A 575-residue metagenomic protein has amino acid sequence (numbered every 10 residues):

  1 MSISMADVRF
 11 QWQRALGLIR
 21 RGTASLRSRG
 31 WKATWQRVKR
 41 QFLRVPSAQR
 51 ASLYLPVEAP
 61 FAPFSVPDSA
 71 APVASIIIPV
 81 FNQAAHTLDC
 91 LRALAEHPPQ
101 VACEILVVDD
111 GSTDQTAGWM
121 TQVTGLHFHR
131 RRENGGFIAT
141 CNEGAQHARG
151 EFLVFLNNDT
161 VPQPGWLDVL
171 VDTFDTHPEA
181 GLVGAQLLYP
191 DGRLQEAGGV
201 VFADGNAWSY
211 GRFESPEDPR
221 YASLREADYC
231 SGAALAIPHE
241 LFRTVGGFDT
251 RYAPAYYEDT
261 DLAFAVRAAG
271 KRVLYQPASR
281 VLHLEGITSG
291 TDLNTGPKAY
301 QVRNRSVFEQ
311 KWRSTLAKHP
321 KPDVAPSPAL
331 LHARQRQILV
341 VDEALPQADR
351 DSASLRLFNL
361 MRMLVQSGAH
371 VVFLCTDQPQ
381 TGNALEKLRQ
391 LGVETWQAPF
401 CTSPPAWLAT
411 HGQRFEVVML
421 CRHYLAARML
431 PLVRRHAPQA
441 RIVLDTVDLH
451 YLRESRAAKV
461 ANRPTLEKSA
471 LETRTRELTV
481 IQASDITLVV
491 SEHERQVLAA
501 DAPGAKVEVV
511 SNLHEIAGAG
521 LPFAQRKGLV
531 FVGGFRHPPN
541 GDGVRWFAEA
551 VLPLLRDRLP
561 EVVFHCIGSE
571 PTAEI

Functional and structural regions predicted by a protein language model:
S2-V73, L293-S354, L360, A384-L391: Non-catalytic membrane-proximal stalk/linker segments that position and tether the catalytic domains
R92-A102: Short, acidic, metal-binding catalytic loop of nucleotide-sugar glycosyltransferases
D109-G118, E133, P571: A conserved acidic beta->alpha catalytic loop
R131-A148, N158, P164: Glycine-rich, basic loop-to-helix element that forms the pyrophosphate-binding segment of sugar-nucleotide handling
I138-T140, Q146, L194-E196, V200-E240 (+3 more regions): A recurrent flexible, glycine/aromatic-enriched loop bordering the glycosyltransferase active site that acts as
L153: Short aromatic/hydrophobic "clamp" motif used to bind/position activated sugar donors
T160-F202: Conserved donor NDP-sugar-binding/catalytic core segment of glycosyltransferases
D349, A353-M363, F373, R463 (+2 more regions): Conserved catalytic-core segment of nucleotide-activated headgroup transferases in glycan assembly
